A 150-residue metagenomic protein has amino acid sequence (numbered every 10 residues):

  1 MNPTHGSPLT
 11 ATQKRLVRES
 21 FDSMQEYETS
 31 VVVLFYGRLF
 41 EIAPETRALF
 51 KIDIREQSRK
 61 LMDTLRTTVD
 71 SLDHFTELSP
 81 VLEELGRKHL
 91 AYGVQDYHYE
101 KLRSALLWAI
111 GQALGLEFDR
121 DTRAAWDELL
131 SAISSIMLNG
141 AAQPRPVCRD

Functional and structural regions predicted by a protein language model:
N2-D150: Globin-like tetrapyrrole-binding proteins
